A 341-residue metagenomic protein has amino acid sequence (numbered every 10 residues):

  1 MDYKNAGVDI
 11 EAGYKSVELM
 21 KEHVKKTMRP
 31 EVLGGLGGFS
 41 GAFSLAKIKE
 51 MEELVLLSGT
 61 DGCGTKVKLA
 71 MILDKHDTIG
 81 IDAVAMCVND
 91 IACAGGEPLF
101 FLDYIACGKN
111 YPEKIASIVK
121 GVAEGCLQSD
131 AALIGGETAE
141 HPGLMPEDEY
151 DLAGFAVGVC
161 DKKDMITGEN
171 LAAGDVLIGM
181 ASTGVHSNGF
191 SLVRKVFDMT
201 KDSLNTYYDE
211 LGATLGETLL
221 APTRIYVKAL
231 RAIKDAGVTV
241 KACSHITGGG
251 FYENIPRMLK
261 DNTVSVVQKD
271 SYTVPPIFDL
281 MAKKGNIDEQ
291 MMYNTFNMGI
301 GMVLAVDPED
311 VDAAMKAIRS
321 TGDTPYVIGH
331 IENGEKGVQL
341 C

Functional and structural regions predicted by a protein language model:
M1-L33: N-terminal amphipathic/basic leader segments beginning at the initiator methionine
D2-A6, K114, I118-S129, M145-L152 (+3 more regions): Glycine-/charge-enriched secondary-structure boundary and capping motifs
D9, D61, G174, H245 (+1 more regions): Residue-level signature of catalytic and energy-coupling elements of molecular machines, predominantly ATP/GTP-dependent
S16, M20, A42, C87-V88 (+5 more regions): Buried hydrophobic packing segments
V17, A116-V119, F190: Hydrophobic face of alpha-helices
V17, K49, E140, G184 (+2 more regions): Residue-level detector of flexible, active-site-proximal loop/helix-junction positions within diverse enzyme catalytic
E22, M28-T183: Glycine-rich phosphate/pyrophosphate-binding loop regions near the starts of catalytic domains
A173-A213, E217: Acidic, glycine-rich loop-and-beta core segments that form the ion-binding/anion-interacting portion of active sites
